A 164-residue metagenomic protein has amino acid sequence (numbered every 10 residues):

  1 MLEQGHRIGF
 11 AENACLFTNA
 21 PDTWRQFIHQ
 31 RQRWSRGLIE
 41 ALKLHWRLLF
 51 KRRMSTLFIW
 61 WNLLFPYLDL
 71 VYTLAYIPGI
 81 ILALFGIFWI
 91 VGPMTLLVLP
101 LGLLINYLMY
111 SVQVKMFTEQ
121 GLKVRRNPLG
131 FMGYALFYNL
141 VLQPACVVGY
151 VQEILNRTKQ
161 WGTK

Functional and structural regions predicted by a protein language model:
M1-T56, L64, T163: Non-transmembrane catalytic domains and loops of membrane-associated enzymes and transporters that build or traffic
G5-R7, I59, T95-L96, V124: Generic hydrophobic, helix-prone segments enriched in Leu/Val/Ile
N13, V151-K164: Membrane-interface alpha-helices
W24-F27, W34-L38, L42, W60 (+3 more regions): Hydrophobic alpha-helical segments of integral membrane proteins, encompassing both true transmembrane helices
Q26, G37, K43-L44, K51 (+4 more regions): Hydrophobic alpha-helical segments
R52-F58, I87-F88, G92: Short, structured coil/loop segments at alpha-helix boundaries
F65-L155: Membrane-embedded multi-pass helical conduit in multi-pass membrane proteins, especially envelope-biosynthetic
